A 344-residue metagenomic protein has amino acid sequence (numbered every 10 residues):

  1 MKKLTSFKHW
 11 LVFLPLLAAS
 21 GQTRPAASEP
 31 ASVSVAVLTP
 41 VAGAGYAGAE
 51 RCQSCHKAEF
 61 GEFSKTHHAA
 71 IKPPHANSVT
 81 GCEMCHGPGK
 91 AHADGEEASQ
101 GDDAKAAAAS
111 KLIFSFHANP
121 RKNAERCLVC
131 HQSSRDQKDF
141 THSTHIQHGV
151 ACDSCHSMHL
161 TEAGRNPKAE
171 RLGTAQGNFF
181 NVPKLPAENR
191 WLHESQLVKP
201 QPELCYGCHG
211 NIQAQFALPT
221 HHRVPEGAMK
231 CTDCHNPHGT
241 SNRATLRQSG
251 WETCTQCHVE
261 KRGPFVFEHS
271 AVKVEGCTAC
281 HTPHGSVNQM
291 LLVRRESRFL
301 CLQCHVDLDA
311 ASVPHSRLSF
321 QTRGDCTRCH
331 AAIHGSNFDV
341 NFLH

Functional and structural regions predicted by a protein language model:
M1-K8: Positively charged n-region of N-terminal signal peptides that target proteins for export
L4, G21-H344: Short sequence/structural segments immediately N-terminal
H9-A19: Bacterial N-terminal signal peptides
